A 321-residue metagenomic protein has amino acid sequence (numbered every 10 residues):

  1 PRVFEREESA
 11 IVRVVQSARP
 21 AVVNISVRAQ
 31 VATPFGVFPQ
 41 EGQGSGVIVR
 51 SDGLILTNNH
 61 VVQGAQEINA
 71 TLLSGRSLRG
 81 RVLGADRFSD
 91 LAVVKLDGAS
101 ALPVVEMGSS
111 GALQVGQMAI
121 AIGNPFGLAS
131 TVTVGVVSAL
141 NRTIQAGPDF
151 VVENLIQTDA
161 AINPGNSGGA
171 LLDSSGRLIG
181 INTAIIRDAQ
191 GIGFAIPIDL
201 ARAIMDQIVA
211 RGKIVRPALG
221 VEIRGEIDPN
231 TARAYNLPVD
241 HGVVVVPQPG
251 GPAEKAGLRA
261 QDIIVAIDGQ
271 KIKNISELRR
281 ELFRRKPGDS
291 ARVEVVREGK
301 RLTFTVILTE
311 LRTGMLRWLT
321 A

Functional and structural regions predicted by a protein language model:
P1-H241, V246-P249, E254-A256, I275-K286 (+3 more regions): Serine-dependent protease modules
Q261: Conserved catalytic motifs of ABC-family nucleotide-binding domains
I267-I272, E298: Short strand-turn-strand beta-turns centered on an Asx-Gly dipeptide
F304-V306: Edge beta-strands of extracellular beta-sandwich domains
